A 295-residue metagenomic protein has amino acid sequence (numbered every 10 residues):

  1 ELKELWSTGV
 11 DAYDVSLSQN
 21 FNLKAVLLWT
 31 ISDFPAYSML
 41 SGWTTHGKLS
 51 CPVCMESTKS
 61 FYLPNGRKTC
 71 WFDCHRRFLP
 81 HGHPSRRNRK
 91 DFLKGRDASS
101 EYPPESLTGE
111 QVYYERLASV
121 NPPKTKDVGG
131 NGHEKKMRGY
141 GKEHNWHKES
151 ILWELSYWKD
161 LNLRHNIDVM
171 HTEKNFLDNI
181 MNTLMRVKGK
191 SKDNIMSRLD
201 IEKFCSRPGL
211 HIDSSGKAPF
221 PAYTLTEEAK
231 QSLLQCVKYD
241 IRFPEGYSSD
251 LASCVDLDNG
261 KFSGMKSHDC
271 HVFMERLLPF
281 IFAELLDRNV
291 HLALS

Functional and structural regions predicted by a protein language model:
E1-S295: A structural signal for the principal folded core domain
